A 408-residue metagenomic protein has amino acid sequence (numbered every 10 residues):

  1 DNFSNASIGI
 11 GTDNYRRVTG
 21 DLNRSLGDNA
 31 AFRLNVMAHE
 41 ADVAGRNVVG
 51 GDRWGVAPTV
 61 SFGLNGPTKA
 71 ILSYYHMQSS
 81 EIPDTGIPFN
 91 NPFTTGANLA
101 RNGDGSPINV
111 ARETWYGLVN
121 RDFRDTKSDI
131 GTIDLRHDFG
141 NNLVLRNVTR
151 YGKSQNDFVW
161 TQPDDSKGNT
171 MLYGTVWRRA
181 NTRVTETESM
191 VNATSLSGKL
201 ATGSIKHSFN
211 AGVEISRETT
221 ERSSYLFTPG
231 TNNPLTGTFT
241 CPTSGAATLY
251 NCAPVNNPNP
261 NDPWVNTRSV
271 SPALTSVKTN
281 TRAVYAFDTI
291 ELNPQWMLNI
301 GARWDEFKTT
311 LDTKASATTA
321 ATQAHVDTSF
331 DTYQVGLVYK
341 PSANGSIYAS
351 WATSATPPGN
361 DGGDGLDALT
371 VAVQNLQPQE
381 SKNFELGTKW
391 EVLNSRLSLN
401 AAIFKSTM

Functional and structural regions predicted by a protein language model:
D1-V56, L64-K69, D129, L397: Outer-membrane beta-barrel translocator/receptor signature
I8-N14, A38-D42, H76-S80, Y151-D157 (+5 more regions): Transmembrane beta-strands of outer-membrane beta-barrel pores
G9, N14-V18, G50-W54, K127-D129 (+4 more regions): Residues that define the transmembrane beta-barrel architecture of outer-membrane proteins
G20-R24, P58-F62, I133-H137, N192-G198 (+3 more regions): Residues on the lipid-exposed face of transmembrane beta-strands in outer-membrane beta-barrel proteins
N29-F32, P67-L72, N142-L145, S204 (+3 more regions): Repeated loop/turn-to-beta-strand initiation elements of outer-membrane beta-barrel proteins
H39-A44, V56-G63, P67-R136, N156-T187 (+2 more regions): Acidic/polar loop-and-plug regions of large Gram-negative outer-membrane beta-barrel proteins
G131-K153, A180-D312: Face-selective signature of the C-terminal outer-membrane beta-barrel domain
D134, D138-G140, V144-R150, N156-W160 (+3 more regions): Membrane-embedded beta-barrel scaffold of Gram-negative outer-membrane proteins
